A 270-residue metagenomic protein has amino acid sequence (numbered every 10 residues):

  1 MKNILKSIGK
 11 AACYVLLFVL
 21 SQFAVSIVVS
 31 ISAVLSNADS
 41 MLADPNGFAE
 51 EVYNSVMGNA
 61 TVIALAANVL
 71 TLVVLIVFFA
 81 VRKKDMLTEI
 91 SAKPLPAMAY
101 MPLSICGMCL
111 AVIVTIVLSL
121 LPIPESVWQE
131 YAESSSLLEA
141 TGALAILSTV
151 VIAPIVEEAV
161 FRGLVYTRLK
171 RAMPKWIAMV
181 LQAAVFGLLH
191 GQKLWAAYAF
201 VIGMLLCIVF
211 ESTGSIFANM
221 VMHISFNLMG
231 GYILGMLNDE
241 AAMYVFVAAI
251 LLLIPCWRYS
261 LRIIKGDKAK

Functional and structural regions predicted by a protein language model:
M1-N3, R262-K270: Short, charged juxtamembrane terminal tails flanking transmembrane helices
I8-L16, T61-L65, A97-I105, A143-L147 (+5 more regions): Hydrophobic alpha-helical transmembrane segments
V15, V19-I27, I31, A183 (+2 more regions): Functionally important transmembrane alpha-helices
F18-V81: Alpha-helical transmembrane segments in multi-pass membrane proteins
M41-A43, V52-M57, K84-A153, T167 (+1 more regions): Juxtamembrane helix-loop-helix connectors linking adjacent transmembrane helices in multi-pass membrane enzymes
N68-F78, C106-I116, V245-I264: Hydrophobic core of alpha-helical transmembrane segments in multi-pass integral membrane proteins
V156-L181, I208-S215: Membrane-interface helix/loop boundary segments of multi-pass membrane proteins
K175-H190, I224: Small-polar-interrupted transmembrane alpha-helices in polytopic inner-membrane proteins
